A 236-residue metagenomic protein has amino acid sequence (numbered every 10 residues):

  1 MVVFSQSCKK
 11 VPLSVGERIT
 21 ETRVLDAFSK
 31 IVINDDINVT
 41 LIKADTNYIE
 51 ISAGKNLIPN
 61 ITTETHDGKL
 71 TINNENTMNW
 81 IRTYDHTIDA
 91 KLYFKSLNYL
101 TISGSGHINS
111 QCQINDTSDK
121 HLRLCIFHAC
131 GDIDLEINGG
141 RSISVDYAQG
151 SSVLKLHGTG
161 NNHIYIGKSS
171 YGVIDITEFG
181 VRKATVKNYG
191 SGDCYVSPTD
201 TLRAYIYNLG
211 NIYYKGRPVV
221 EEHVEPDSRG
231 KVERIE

Functional and structural regions predicted by a protein language model:
M1-S5: Bacterial N-terminal signal peptides
Q6-N56, E75-Y93, I108-I114, D134 (+1 more regions): Short acidic/polar N-terminal linker immediately downstream of export determinants
S29-L41, A90, L97-E236: Extended, compositionally simple hydrophobic/Ser/Thr-rich segments that build repetitive fibrous architectures
I49, I61, L70, A90 (+1 more regions): A broad, low-specificity signal marking well-ordered, structured residues that form hydrophobic/aromatic
I51, I72-N73, I102, V145: Short hydrophobic/aromatic-rich beta-strand segments that constitute the beta-sheet cores of beta-sandwich/beta-barrel
A53-N56, N60-D67: Solvent-exposed adhesion/ligand-recognition segments of exported proteins
D67-E75: Short carbohydrate-recognition loop motifs
